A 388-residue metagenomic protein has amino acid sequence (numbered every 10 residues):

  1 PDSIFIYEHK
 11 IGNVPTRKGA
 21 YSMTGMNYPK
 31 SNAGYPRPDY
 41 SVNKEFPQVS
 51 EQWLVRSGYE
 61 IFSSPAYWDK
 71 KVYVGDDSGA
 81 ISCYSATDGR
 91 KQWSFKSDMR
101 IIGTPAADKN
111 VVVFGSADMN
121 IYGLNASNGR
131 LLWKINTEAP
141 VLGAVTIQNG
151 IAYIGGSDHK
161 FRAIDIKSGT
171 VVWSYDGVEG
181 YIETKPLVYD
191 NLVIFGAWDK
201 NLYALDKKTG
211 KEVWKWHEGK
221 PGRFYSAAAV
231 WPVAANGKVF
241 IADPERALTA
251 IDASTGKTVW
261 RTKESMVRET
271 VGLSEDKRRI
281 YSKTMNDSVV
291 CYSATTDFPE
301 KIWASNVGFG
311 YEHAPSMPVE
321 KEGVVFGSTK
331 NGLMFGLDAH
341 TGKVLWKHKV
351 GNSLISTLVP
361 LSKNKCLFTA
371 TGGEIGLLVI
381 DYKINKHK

Functional and structural regions predicted by a protein language model:
K10, S85-D88, N125-N128, D165-G169 (+5 more regions): Short loop/turn segments that connect beta-strands within beta-propeller blades
G12-A66, S78, Q92-D108, L131-Q148 (+9 more regions): Extracytoplasmic beta-rich repeat domains
G75, G115, G155, G196 (+4 more regions): Residue-level marker for isolated small/hydroxyl-bearing positions within beta-strands of beta-sheet-rich domains
D76-A80, Y84-A86: Beta-propeller domains
S78-A80, D118-N120, D158-K160, D199-K200 (+4 more regions): Short coil/turn segments within WD40 beta-propeller repeats
G376-H387: Short, low-complexity, Pro/Ser/Thr/Gly-rich segments in the mature regions of secreted, periplasmic
